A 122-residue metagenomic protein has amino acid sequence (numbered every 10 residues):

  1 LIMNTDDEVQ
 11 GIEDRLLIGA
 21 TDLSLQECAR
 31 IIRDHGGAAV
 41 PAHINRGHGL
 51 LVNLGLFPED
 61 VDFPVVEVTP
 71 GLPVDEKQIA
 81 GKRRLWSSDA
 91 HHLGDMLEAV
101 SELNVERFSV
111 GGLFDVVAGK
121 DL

Functional and structural regions predicted by a protein language model:
L1-N4, L16-L17, R30, H35-L122: Charged catalytic cores and adjacent phosphate/nucleic-acid-binding surfaces used for phosphate/nucleic-acid chemistry
D6-T21: Surface-exposed cleft-lining segments at the edges of enzyme active sites
T21-I31: Phosphate-interacting basic helix/loop segments used at nucleotide- and nucleic-acid interfaces
